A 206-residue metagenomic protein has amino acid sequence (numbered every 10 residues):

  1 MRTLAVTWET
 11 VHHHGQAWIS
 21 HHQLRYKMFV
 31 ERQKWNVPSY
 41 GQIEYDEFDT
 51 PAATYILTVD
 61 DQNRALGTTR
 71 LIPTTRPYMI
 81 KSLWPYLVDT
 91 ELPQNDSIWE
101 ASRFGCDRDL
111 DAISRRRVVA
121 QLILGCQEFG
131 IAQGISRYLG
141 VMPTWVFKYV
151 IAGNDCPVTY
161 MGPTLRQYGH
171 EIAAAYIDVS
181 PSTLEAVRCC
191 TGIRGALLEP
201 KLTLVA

Functional and structural regions predicted by a protein language model:
M1-E47, L57-Q62: Short amphipathic alpha-helix that is part of the acyltransferase structural core
L4, L57, I72, S102 (+1 more regions): Residues in well-ordered beta-strands of folded domains
Y45-T50, L165-G169: A short beta-turn/loop motif at secondary-structure boundaries
E47-I56, R76: A short helix-loop-beta-strand connector motif used in the catalytic cores of GNAT acetyltransferases and, in some
P51-A53, L66, Q94-W99: Short connector loops at helix/strand junctions that flank enzyme active sites, especially segments positioning acidic
V59-E91: Short, His- and charge-rich active-site/binding loops that engage polyanionic ligands
M79, P85-Y176, P181: Acyl-donor binding region in acyl/amide transferases
R103, G169-A206: Charge-rich, low-complexity intrinsically disordered segments
